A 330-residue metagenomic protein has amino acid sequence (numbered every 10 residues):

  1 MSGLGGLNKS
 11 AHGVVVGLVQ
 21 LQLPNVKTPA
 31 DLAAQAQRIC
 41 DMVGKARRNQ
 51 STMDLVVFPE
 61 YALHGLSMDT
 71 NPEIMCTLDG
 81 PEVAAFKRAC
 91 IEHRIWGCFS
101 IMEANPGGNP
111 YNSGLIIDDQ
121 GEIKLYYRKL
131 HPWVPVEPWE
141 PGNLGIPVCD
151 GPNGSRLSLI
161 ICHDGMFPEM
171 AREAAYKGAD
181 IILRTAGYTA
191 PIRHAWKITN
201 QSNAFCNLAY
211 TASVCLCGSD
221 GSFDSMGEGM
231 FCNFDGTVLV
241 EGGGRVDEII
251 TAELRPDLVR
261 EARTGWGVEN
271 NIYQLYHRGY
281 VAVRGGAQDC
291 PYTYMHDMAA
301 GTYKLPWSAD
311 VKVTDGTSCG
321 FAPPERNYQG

Functional and structural regions predicted by a protein language model:
M1-M53, L183: N-terminal active-site segment of His-dependent metallophosphoesterases
G3, V148, L216-G330: C-terminal beta-strand edge segments of enzyme domains
V15, S51-T52, R94, R156 (+1 more regions): Short loop/turn motifs at secondary-structure junctions
V16, N112, I116-K124, M230-G244: Short, glycine-anchored, charge-dense loop/turn motifs used at functional sites
Q20-Q22, R128, C215: Residue-level recognition of beta-strand->loop/alpha-helix junctions
A30-Q120, K124-Y126, T189-A209: Cys-nucleophile CN-hydrolase/nitrilase-fold catalytic domain and related Cys-dependent amidase chemistry that acts on
M75, R88, A104-D180, T185-S202 (+2 more regions): Active-site catalytic loop in hydrolytic enzyme cores
D79-C98, G165-E253, Q329: CN hydrolase (nitrilase-like) catalytic-core segments centered on the catalytic cysteine and neighboring Lys/Glu
